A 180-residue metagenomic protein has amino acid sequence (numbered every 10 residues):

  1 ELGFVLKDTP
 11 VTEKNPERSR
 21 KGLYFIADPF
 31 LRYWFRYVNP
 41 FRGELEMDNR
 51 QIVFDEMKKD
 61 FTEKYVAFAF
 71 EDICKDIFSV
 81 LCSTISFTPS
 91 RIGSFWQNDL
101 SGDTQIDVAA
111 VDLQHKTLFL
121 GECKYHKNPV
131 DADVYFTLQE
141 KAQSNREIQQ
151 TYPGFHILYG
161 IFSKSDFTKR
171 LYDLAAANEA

Functional and structural regions predicted by a protein language model:
E1-D103: Accessory nucleic acid-recognition modules appended to NTPase machines
T12-E13, Y125-N128, S165-F167: Conserved nucleotide-binding/hydrolysis micro-motifs of P-loop NTPases
R36-V38, L120-E122, L171-L174: Short conserved micro-motifs at the rims of enzyme active sites and ligand-binding pockets
G43-L45, S86-S90, G102-I106, K116-G121 (+2 more regions): Extended hydrophobic-aromatic, low-complexity segments
F68, D72, D76, A132-F136 (+1 more regions): Short, well-ordered alpha-helical segments
F78, I106-K127, L138, Y159: Conserved catalytic cores of phosphodiester-cleaving nucleases, focusing on short active-site segments
Y125-I148: Mg2+/Mn2+-dependent nuclease catalytic core
P153-A180: Domain-level recognition of nuclease-like catalytic cores that cleave nucleotide substrates
